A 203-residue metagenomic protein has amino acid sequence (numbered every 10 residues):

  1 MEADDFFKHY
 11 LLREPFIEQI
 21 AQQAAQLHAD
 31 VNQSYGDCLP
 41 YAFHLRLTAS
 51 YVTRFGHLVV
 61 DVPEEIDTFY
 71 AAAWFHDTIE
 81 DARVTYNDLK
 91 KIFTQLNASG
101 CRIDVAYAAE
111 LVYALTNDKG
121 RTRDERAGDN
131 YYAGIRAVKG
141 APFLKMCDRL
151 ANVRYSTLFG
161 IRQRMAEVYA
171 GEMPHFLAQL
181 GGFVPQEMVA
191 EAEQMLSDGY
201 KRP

Functional and structural regions predicted by a protein language model:
M1-P203: Active-site helical microenvironments for divalent-metal-assisted chemistry
